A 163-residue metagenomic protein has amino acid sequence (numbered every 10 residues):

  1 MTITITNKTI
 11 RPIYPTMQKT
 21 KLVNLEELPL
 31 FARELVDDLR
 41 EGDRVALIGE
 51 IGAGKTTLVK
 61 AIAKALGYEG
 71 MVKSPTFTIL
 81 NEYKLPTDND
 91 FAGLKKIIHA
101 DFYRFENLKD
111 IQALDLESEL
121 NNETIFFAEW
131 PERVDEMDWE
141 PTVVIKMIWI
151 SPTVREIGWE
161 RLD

Functional and structural regions predicted by a protein language model:
N7-I10, Q18, E106-I111, E117-D163: Short phosphate-coordinating micro-motif centered on Lys-Gly-acidic
I10, Y14-E34: N-terminal pre-Walker A segment at the start of P-loop NTPase domains
V36-E41: Phosphate-binding P-loop
V45-L47: Hydrophobic anchor at the beta1->P-loop junction of P-loop NTPases
I51: The conserved Walker
K55: Conserved lysine of the Walker
Y68-Y83: Short beta-strand-centered segment that lines the nucleotide-binding/catalytic pocket of NTP-utilizing
